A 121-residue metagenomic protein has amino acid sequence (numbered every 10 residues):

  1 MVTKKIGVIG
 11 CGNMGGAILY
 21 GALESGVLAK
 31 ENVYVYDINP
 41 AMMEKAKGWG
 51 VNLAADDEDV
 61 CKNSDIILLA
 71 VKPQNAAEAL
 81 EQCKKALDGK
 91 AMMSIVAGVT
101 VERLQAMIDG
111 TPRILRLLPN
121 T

Functional and structural regions predicted by a protein language model:
M1-A55, D59: NAD(P)+-binding Rossmann beta1-loop-alpha1 motif at the extreme N-terminus of oxidoreductases
W49, D57-K62, I66-T121: Rossmann-like NAD(P)(H) cofactor-binding subdomain of soluble oxidoreductases
